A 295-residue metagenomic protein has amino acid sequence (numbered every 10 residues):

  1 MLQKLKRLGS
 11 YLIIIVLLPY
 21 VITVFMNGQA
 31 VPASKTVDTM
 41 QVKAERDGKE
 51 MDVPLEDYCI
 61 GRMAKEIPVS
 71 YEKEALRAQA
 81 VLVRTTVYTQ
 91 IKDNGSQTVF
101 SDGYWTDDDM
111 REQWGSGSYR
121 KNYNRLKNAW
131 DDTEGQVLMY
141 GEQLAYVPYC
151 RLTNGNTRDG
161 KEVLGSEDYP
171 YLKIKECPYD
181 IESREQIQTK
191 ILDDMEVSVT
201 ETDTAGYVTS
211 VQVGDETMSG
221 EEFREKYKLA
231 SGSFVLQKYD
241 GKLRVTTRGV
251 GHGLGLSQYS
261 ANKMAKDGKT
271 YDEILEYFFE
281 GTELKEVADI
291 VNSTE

Functional and structural regions predicted by a protein language model:
M1-E295: Conserved, single-site charged/polar hotspot
